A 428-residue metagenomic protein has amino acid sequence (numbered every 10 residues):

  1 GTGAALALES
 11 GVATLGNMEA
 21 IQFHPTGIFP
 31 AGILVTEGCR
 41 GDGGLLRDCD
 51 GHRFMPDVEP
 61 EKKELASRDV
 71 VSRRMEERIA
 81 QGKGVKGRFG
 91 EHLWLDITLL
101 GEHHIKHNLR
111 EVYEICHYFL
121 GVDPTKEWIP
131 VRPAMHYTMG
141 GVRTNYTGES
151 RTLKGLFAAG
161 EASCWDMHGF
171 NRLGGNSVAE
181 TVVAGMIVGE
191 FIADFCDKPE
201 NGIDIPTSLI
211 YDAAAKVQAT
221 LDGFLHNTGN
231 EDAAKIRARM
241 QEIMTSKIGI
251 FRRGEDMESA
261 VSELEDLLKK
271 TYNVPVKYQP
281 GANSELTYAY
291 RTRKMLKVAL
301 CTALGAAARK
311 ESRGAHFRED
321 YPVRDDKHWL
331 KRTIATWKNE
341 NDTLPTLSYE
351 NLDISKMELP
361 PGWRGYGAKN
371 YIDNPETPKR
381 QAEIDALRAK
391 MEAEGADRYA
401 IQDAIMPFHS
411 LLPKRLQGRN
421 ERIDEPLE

Functional and structural regions predicted by a protein language model:
G1, R132, G174-S177: Active-site nucleophile and cofactor-binding loops and adjacent substrate-binding regions of central metabolic enzymes
T2-E9, P25, E180-I187: Short amphipathic alpha-helical face segments that pack within enzyme cores and frequently flank/anchor catalytic
L6, V12-D123, F191-D197: An anion/pyrophosphate-binding glycine-rich loop and adjacent beta-alpha core in soluble alpha-beta enzymes
G11, E19, D42-G44, E91-L93 (+6 more regions): Structural beta-strand/beta-sheet cores of well-ordered domains, especially the beta-sheet scaffolds that support
N17-H24, I129-P130, G202-Y211: Beta-strand segments within the central parallel beta-sheet cores of soluble alpha/beta enzyme folds
I28-D42, V131-Y146, R318: A gly/ser-rich beta-alpha-beta helix-loop segment of oxidoreductase catalytic cores
R47-V70, M75, G84, Y137-M139 (+2 more regions): Glycine- and aromatic-enriched mobile tails/lids
L100, H104-T147, R151-K154: Accessory "access/gating" subregions that flank catalytic or transport cores
